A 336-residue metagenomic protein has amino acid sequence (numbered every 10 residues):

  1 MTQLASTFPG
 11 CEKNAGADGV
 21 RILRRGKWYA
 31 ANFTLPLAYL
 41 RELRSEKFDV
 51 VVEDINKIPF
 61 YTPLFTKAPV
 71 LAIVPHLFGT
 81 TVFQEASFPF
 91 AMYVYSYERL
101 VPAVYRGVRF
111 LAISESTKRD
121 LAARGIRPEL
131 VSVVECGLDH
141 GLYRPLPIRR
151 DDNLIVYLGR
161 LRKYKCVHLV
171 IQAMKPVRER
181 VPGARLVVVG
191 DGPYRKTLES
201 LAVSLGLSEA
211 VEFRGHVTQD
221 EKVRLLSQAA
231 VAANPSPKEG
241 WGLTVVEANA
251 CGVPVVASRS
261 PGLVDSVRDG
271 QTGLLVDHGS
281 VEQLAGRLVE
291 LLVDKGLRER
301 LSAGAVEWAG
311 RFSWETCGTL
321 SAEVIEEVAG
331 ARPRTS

Functional and structural regions predicted by a protein language model:
P89-L111, R119: Membrane-proximal helix-turn-helix segments that form the acceptor-binding/catalytic region of lipid-linked
L111, P147-M174, V187: Conserved donor-binding/catalytic core segment of Leloir-type glycosyltransferases
S116, G137: Carbohydrate-associated surface elements
K196-V217: Nucleotide-activated donor-binding/catalytic signature segment of Leloir-type glycosyltransferases, i.e., the conserved
P237: Aromatic "clamp/platform" in nucleotide-sugar-dependent glycosyltransferases that forms part of the donor/acceptor
V245, P254-A257, V267: Short hydrophobic beta-strand element within catalytic cores of glycosyltransferases and related nucleotide-activated
D269-G270, L274-V281, E290-G296: Conserved acidic donor-binding segment of nucleotide-sugar-dependent glycosyltransferases
Q283, E290, L297-R311, L320-E323: A short, well-ordered alpha-helix in the C-terminal region of glycosyltransferases
